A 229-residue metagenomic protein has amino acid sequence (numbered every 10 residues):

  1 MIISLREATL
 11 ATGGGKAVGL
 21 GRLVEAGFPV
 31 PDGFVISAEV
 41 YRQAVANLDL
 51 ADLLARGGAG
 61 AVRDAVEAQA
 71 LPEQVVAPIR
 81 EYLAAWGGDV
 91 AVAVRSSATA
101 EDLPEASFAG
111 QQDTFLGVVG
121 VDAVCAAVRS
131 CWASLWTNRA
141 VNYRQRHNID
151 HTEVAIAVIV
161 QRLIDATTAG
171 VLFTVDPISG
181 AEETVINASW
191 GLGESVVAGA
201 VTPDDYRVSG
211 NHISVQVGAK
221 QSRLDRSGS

Functional and structural regions predicted by a protein language model:
M1-A157, T168, S229: N-terminal beta-alpha lobe that positions the nucleotide/phosphoryl donor in ATP/NTP-coupled carboxylate activation
V30, I36, T174, E183-N187 (+1 more regions): Short hydrophobic-aromatic micro-motifs
S96-A100, G110, I164-A166, P177 (+1 more regions): Glycine-rich beta-alpha junction loops
F115-V119, L172-V175, V208: Short beta-strand-to-turn element immediately C-terminal to the catalytic PLP-Schiff-base lysine in fold type I
A166-L172: Phosphate/diphosphate-binding loops
E183-S229: Conserved catalytic alpha/beta cores of large enzymes that bind or transform nucleotide phosphates and polynucleotides
